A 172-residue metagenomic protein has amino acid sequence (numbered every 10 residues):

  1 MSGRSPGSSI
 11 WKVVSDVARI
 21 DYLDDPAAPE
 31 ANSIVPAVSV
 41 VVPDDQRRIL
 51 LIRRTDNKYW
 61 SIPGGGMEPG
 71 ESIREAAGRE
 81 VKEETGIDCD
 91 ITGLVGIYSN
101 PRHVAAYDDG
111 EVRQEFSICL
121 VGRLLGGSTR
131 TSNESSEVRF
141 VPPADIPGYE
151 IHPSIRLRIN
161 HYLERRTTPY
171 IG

Functional and structural regions predicted by a protein language model:
G3-I10, K58-Y59, S128-G172: Nudix hydrolase/Nudix homology domain
P6-S39, G110: Acidic, metal-coordinating catalytic segment for phosphate/diphosphate chemistry, firing primarily on the Nudix
A18, P36-V38, R47, Q114-I118 (+1 more regions): Change "...and in nucleic-acid phosphodiester-cleaving endonucleases..." to "...and in nucleic-acid processing enzymes
V35, T55-N57, I62, C89 (+1 more regions): Short connector loops at helix/strand junctions that flank enzyme active sites, especially segments positioning acidic
V42, C119-R123, F140: Short, well-ordered beta-strand micro-motif
D44-I87: Conserved Nudix-box catalytic region and its N-terminal flanking loop in Nudix hydrolases and closely related
D88-I97: A short coil-to-beta-strand element that immediately follows conserved catalytic motifs
N100-S128: Active-site-adjacent beta-strand/loop module that shapes the phosphate/pyrophosphate-binding cleft
